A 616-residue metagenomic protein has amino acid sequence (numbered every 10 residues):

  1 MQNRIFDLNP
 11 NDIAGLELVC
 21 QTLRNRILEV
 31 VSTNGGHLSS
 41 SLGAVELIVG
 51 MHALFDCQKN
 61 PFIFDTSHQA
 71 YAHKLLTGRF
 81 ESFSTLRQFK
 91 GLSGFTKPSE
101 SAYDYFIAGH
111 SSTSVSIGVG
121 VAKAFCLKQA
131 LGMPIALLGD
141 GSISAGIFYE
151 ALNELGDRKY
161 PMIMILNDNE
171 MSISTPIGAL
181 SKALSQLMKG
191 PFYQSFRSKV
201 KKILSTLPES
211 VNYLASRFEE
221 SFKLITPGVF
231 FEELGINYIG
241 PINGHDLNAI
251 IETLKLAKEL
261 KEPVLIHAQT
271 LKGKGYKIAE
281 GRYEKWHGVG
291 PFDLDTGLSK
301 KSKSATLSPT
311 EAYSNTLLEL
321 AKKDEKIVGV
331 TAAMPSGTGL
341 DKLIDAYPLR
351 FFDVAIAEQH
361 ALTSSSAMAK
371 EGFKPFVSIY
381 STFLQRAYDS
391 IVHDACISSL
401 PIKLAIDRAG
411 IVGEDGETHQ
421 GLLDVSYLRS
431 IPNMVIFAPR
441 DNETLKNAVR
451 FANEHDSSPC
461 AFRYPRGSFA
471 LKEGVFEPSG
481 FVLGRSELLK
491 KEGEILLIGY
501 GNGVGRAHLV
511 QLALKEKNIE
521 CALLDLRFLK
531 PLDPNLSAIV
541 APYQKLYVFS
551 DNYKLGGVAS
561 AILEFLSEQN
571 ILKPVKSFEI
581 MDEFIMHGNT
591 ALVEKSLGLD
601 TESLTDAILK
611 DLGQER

Functional and structural regions predicted by a protein language model:
M1-V30, I278-L294: Cofactor-/ligand-binding subdomain signature composed of acidic, glycine-rich, tryptophan-containing flexible loops
L16, C20, E29, H37-R158 (+4 more regions): Cofactor-binding active-site loop characterized by glycine-rich and histidine/acidic residues
R26, S41, G50, T296-K303 (+1 more regions): Nucleotide/pyrophosphate-binding catalytic subdomain
T33-H37, L138-S142, G240-L247, I379-L384 (+1 more regions): Conserved short loop/turn motifs at secondary-structure junctions
T85-S116, L127-L131, D157-K285, K301-T316 (+9 more regions): Thiamine diphosphate
P134, L138-A151, G339, F351 (+3 more regions): Extended, hydrophobic alpha-helical segments in both membrane/secreted and soluble proteins
P291-D295, I431-G474: Helix-enriched interaction subdomains in cytosolic or periplasmic regions, typified by TIR/SEFIR signaling/NADase cores
